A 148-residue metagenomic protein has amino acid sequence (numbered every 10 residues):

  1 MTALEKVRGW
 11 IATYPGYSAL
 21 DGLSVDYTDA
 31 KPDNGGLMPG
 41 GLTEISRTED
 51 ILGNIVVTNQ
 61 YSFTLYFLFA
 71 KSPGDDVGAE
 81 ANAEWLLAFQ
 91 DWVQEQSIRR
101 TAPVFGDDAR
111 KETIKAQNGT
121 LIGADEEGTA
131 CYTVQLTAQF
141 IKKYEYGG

Functional and structural regions predicted by a protein language model:
M1-T28, S46-G148: Charged, amphipathic alpha-helical segments and their flanking helix caps
A30, L42: Residues that form or immediately flank small-molecule/cofactor binding pockets and catalytic motifs
L37, G41: Surface-exposed acidic loop/strand-edge motifs in secreted or periplasmic proteins that form small linear binding
